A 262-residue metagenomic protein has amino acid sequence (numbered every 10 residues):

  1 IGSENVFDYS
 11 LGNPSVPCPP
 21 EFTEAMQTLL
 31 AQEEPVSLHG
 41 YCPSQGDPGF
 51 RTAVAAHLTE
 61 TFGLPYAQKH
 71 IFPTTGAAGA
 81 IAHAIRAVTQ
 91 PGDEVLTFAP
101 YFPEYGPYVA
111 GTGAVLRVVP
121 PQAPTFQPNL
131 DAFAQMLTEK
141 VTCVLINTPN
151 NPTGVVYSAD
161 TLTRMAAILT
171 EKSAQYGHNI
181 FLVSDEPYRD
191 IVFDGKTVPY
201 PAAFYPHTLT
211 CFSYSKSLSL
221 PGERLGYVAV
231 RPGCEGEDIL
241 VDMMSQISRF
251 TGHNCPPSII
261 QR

Functional and structural regions predicted by a protein language model:
I1-G76, H83: N-terminal small-domain helix-loop-helix segment of the aminotransferase-like
E33, T61-G63, I168-N179, P232-E237: Alpha-helix termini
Y66-I71, P91-E94, K140, H178-N179 (+1 more regions): Short acidic capping loops at alpha-helix termini that bridge into adjacent secondary structure
A87-V109: Conserved PLP-anchoring active-site segment centered on the Schiff-base-forming lysine
A110-R117: A short helix-loop-beta submotif of the ANL/AMP-binding
A123-K196: Active-site phosphate-binding strand-loop segment of PLP-dependent enzymes
P206-R262: Conserved core segment of the aminotransferase class I/II
